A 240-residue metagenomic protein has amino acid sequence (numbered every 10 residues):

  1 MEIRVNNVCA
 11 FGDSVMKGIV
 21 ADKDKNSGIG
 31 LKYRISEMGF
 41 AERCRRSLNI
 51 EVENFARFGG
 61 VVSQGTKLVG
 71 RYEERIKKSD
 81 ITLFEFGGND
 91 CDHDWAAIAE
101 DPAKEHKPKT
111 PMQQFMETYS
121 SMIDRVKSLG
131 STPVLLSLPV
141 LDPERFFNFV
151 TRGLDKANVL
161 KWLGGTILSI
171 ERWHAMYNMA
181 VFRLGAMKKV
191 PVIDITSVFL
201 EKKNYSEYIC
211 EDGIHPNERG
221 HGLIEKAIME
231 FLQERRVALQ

Functional and structural regions predicted by a protein language model:
M1-A56, E73-K78, T82: Serine-esterase "nucleophile elbow" of acetyl-processing enzymes
E2-I3, G70-Q240: Alpha-helical cap/lid subdomain in secreted, periplasmic, or secretory-pathway luminal O-acyl-processing enzymes
G12, G18-V20, A56-G59, G87 (+2 more regions): Glycine-centered flexibility sites
V15, G59-V61, V140, F199: Residue-level detector of flexible, active-site-proximal loop/helix-junction positions within diverse enzyme catalytic
M16-G18, D22, R43, S63-Q64 (+3 more regions): Short, electropositive, low-hydrophobicity segments enriched in small/polar residues
G60-G70: Structural motif
